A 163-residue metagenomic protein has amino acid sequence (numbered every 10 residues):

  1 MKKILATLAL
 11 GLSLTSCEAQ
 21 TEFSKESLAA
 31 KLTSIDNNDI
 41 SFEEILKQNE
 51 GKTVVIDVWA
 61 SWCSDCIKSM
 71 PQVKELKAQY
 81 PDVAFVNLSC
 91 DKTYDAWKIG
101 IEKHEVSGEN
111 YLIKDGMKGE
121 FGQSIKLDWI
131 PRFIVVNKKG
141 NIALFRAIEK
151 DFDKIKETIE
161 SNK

Functional and structural regions predicted by a protein language model:
M1-S24, N162-K163: Bacterial Sec-dependent N-terminal signal peptides
Q20-I35: Domain-scale detector for complete catalytic domains at protein termini or as standalone homologs
K31-V54, P71: A short beta-strand-turn-helix
K52-V54, V58-W62, W129: Short pre-active-site segment immediately N-terminal to redox-active cysteine/selenocysteine motifs in thiol-based
V58-E75: Conserved redox-active cysteine motifs that mediate thiol-disulfide chemistry, especially di-cysteine Cys-X(1-2)-Cys
S64-K68, V83, N87-L88, Y94-K98 (+3 more regions): Extended hydrophobic-aromatic, low-complexity segments
K77-M117, I130: Conserved segment of the thioredoxin-like fold in thiol-based oxidoreductases
V106, I113-E160: Thiol/disulfide oxidoreductase modules built on the thioredoxin-like
